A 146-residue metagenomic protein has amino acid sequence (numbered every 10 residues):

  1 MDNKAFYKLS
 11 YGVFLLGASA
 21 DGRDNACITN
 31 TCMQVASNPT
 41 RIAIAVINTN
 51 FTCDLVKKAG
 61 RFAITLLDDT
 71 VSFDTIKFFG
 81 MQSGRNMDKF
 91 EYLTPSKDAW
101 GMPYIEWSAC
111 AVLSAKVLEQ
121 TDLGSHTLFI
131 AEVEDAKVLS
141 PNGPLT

Functional and structural regions predicted by a protein language model:
M1-T146: Basic, polyanion-binding surface patches
